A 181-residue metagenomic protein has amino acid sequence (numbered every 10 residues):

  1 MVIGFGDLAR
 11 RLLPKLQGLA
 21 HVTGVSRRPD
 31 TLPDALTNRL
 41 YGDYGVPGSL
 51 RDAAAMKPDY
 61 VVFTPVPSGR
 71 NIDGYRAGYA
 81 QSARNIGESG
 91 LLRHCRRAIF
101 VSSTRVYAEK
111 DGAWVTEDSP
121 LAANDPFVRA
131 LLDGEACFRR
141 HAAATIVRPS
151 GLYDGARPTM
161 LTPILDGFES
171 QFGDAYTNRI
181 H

Functional and structural regions predicted by a protein language model:
M1-G4: Conserved N-terminal Rossmann-fold NAD(P)-binding element of oxidoreductases
A9-R10: N-terminal Rossmann-fold NAD(P) dinucleotide-binding loop
T23-D30, Y44: N-terminal Rossmann-fold cofactor-binding loop
T37-D59: Conserved Rossmann-fold cofactor-binding substructure of NAD(P)-dependent oxidoreductases
M56-I99, D133: NAD(P)-cofactor binding segment of oxidoreductase domains
N85-P126: Conserved Rossmann-fold NAD(P)-dependent oxidoreductase catalytic core, especially the SDR/UDP-sugar
S103, E135-A156: Conserved beta-loop-beta element that borders a ligand/cofactor-binding pocket
T162-I180: A conserved pocket-lining segment of Rossmann-fold NAD(P)-dependent short-chain dehydrogenase/reductase
